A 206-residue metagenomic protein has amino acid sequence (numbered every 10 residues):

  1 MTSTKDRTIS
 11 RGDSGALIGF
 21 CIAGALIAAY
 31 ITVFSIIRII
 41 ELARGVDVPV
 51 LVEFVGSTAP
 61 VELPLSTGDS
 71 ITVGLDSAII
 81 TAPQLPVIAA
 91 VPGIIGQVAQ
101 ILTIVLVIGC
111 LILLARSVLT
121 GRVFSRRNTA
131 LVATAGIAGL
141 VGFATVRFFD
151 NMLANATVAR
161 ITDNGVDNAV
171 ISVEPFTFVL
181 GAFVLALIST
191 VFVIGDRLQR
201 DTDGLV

Functional and structural regions predicted by a protein language model:
T2-E41, V105-A133: Cytoplasmic juxtamembrane interface segments
R7, R126-V206: Alpha-helical transmembrane segments of multi-pass integral membrane proteins, characterized by long hydrophobic
S10, S14, L85-G93, V123-R127 (+2 more regions): Membrane-helix interfacial "entry" motifs
I22, L26-A29, V91-S117, A182-R197: Transmembrane alpha-helical segments in integral membrane proteins
I22-T58, A133-F148: Hydrophobic alpha-helical membrane-insertion segments
I39-V50, L119-R122, N155-T162, L205: Transmembrane helix-loop junctions in multipass membrane proteins, especially transporters and channels
V46-Q84, G165: Long, glycine/tryptophan/cysteine-rich extracytoplasmic
T72-L102: Individual transmembrane alpha-helix segments
